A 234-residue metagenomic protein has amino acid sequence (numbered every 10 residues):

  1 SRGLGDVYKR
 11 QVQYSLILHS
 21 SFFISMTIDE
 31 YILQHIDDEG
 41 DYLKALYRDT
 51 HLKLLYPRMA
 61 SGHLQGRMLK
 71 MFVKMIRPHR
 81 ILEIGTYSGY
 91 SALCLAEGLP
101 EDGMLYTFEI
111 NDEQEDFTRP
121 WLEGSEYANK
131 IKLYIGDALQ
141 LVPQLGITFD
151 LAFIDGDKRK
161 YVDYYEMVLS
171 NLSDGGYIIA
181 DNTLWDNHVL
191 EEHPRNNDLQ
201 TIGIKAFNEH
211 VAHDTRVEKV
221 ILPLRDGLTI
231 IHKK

Functional and structural regions predicted by a protein language model:
S1-Y8, F22: Short, small-residue-biased leader/transition segments that mark boundaries at the very start of proteins
V12-L151, K158-I179, T183-K234: A short alpha-helical cap/connector motif
